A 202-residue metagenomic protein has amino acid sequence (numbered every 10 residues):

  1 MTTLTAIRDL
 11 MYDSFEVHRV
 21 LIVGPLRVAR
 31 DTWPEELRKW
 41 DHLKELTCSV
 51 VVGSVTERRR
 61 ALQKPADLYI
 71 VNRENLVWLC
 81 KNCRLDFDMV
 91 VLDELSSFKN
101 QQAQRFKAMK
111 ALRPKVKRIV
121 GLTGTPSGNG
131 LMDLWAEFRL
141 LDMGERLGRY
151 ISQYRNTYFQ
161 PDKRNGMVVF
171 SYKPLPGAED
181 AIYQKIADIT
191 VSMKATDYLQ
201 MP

Functional and structural regions predicted by a protein language model:
M1-E16, A108-K110, L141: Walker A/P-loop NTP-binding motif
T2, V17-K39, G128-D133: Conserved Walker A/P-loop ATP-binding site and its immediately adjacent core in helicase/helicase-like ATPase domains
R27, C48-R58, R73-W78, K99-Q102: Conserved helicase motor
V28-G53, L141-G144: Conserved helix-turn-beta segment of the N-terminal RecA-like "Helicase ATP-binding" lobe in SF1/SF2 helicases
E45, M89, F106-Y198: Conserved P-loop NTPase motor "coupling/switch" region that bridges the ATPase
V55-M89: Conserved helix/coil segment N-terminal to the catalytic DExD/H
D93-E94: Walker B catalytic acidic pair
